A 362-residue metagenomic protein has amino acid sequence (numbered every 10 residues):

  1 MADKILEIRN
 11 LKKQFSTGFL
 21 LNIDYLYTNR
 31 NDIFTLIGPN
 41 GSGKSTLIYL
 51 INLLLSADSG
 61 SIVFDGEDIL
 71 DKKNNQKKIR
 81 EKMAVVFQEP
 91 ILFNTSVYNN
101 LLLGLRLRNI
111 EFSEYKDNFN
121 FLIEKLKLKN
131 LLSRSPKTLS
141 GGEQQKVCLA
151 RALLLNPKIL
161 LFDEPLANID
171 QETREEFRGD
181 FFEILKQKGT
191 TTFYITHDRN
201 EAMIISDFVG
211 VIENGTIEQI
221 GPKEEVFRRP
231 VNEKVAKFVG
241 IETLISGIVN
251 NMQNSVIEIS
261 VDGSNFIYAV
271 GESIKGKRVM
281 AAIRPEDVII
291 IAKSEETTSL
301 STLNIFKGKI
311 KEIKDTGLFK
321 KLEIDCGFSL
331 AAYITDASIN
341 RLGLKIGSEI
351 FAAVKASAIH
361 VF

Functional and structural regions predicted by a protein language model:
I37-P39: The feature captures the beta-strand-to-loop junction immediately N-terminal to the Walker
N52: Helix-to-loop junction immediately C-terminal to a conserved catalytic motif
G60-D71, I79, N118: Conserved ABC transporter NBD signature motif
S113-L131, F182-E183: Conserved ABC ATPase "signature" region
S135-L139, E143: Conserved ABC ATPase signature
L154-K158: A short, proline-enriched helix->beta-strand linker immediately N-terminal to the Walker B motif in ABC-type P-loop
S264-I313, Y333-F362: Glycine/charge-rich catalytic "coupling/switch" loops of P-loop NTPases
